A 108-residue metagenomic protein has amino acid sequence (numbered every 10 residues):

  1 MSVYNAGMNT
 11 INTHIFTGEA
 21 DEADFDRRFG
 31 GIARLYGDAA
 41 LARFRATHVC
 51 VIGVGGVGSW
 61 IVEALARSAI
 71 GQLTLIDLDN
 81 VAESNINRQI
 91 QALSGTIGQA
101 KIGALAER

Functional and structural regions predicted by a protein language model:
M1-S2, A104: Short intrinsically disordered, low-complexity coil segments enriched in acidic
V3-C50: N-terminal charged helix/coil linker that caps or initiates catalytic domains
T17, I70-R108: Glycine-rich phosphate-binding loop and adjoining beta1-alpha1-beta2 segment of Rossmann-like nucleotide-binding folds
D21-R27, I61-T74, T96-Q99: Phosphate-binding glycine-rich loops and adjacent basic patches that engage nucleotide phosphates, nucleic-acid
D26, R34, D38, G55 (+3 more regions): Electropositive phosphate-/nucleotide-binding environments in soluble metabolic enzymes
G31, I52, Q89-A92: A general structural-boundary detector
A42, E63, E107: Surface-exposed charge patches
R45-D77: Glycine-rich adenosine-cofactor-binding loop
